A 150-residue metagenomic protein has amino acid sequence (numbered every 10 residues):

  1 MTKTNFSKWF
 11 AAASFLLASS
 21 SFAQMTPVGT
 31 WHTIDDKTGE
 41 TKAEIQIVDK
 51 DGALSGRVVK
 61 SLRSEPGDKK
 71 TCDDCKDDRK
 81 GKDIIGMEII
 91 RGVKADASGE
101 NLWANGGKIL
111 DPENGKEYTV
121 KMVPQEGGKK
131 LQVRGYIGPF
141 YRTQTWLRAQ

Functional and structural regions predicted by a protein language model:
M1-A11: Bacterial N-terminal signal peptides that target proteins for export
S19-Q24: Sec/Tat signal peptide C-region and signal peptidase I cleavage site
G29-T30: A glycine-anchored, Pro-Gly-centered beta-turn/N-cap motif
D35-K121: Central antiparallel beta-sheet cores of small beta-barrel/beta-sandwich binding domains
D51, E126-G128: Residue-level signal for tight coil/turn positions that link beta-strands
G128, Y136-Q150: Edge beta-strand at a domain terminus
